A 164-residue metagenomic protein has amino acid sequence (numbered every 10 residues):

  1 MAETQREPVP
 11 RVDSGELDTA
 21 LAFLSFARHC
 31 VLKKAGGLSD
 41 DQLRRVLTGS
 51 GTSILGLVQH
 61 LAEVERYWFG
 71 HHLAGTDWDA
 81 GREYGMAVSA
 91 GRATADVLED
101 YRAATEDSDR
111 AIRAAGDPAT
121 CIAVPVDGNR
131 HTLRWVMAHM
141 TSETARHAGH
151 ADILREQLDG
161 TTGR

Functional and structural regions predicted by a protein language model:
A2-P10, L17-G85, V124-R164: Short, contiguous alpha-helical
M86-V124, T132-T141: Acidic/histidine-rich alpha-helical segments that form the ligand environment of transition-metal centers
